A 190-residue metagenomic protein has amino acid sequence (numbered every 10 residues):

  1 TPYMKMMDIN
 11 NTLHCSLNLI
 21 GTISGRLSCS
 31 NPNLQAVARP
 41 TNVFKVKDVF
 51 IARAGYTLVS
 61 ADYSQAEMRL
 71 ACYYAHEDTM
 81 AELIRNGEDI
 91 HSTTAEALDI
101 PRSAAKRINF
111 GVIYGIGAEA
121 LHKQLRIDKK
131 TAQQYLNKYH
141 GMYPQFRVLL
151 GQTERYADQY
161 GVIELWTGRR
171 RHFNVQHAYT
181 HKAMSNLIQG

Functional and structural regions predicted by a protein language model:
T1-G190: Conserved catalytic core of nucleotide polymerization and phosphodiester-bond processing enzymes
